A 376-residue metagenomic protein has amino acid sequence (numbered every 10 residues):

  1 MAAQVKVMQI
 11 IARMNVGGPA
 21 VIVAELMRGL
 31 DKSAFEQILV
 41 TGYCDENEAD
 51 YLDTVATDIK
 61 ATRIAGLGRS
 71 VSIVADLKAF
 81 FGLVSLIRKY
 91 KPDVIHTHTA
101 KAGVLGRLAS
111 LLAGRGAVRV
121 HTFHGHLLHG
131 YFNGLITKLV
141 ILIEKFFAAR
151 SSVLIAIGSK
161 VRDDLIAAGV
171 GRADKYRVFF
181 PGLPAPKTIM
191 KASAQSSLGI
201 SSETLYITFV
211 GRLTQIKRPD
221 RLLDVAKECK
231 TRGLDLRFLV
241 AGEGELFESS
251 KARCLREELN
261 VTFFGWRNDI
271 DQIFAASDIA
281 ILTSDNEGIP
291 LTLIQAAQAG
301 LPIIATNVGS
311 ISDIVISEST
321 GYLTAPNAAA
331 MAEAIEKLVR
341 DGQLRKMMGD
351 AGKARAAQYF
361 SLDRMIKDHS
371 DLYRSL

Functional and structural regions predicted by a protein language model:
Q9-G17, V21-A75, K175-Y176, E245-L246: N-terminal strand-loop element at the rim of the active site of nucleotide-sugar-dependent glycosyltransferases
A20-E25, L205, F209-E228, E245-E248 (+1 more regions): A conserved mid-protein helix/loop that constitutes part of the nucleotide-sugar donor-binding site
Y51-D53, K187-I200, Y206, D368: A short helix/loop element that forms part of the nucleotide-sugar donor recognition site in Leloir-type
A149-K175, L183: A short, active-site helix/loop in glycosyltransferases that binds the activated sugar's phosphate group
W266, D285: Aromatic "clamp/platform" in nucleotide-sugar-dependent glycosyltransferases that forms part of the donor/acceptor
P302-A305, V315: Short hydrophobic beta-strand element within catalytic cores of glycosyltransferases and related nucleotide-activated
S317-E318, Y322-A329, K337-Q343: Conserved acidic donor-binding segment of nucleotide-sugar-dependent glycosyltransferases
K337, L344-Y359, M365-D371: A short, well-ordered alpha-helix in the C-terminal region of glycosyltransferases
